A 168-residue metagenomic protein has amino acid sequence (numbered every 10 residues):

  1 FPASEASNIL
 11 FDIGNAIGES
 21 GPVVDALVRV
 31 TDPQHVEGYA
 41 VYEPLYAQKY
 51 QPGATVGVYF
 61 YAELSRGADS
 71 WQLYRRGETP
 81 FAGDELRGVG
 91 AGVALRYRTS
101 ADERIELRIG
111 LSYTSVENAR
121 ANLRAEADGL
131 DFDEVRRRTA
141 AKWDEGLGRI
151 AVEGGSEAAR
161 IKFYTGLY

Functional and structural regions predicted by a protein language model:
F1-Y168: Beta-sandwich/jelly-roll carbohydrate-recognition scaffolds of carbohydrate-active enzymes
